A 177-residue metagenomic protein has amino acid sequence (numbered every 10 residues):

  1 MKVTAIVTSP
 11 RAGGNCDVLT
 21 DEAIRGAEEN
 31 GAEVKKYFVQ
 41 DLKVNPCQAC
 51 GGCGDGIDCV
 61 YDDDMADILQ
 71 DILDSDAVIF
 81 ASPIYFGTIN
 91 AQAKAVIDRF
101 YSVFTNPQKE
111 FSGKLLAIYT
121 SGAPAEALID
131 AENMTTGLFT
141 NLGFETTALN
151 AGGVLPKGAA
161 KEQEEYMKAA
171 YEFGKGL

Functional and structural regions predicted by a protein language model:
M1-A81, G87-N106, T147, A151 (+1 more regions): N-terminal beta1-alpha1-beta2 submodule of the flavodoxin-like/Rossmannoid cofactor-binding fold
V78, S82, L116-Y119: Short, flexible active-site loops
I84-F86, G122-A123: Short glycine-rich anion-binding loops that position phosphate/pyrophosphate groups of nucleotides and phosphorylated
A91-Q92, K109-A148: Short, glycine-/small-residue-rich phosphate/pyrophosphate-handling segment
E126-A127, P156-A159: Short active-site-adjacent structural elements
